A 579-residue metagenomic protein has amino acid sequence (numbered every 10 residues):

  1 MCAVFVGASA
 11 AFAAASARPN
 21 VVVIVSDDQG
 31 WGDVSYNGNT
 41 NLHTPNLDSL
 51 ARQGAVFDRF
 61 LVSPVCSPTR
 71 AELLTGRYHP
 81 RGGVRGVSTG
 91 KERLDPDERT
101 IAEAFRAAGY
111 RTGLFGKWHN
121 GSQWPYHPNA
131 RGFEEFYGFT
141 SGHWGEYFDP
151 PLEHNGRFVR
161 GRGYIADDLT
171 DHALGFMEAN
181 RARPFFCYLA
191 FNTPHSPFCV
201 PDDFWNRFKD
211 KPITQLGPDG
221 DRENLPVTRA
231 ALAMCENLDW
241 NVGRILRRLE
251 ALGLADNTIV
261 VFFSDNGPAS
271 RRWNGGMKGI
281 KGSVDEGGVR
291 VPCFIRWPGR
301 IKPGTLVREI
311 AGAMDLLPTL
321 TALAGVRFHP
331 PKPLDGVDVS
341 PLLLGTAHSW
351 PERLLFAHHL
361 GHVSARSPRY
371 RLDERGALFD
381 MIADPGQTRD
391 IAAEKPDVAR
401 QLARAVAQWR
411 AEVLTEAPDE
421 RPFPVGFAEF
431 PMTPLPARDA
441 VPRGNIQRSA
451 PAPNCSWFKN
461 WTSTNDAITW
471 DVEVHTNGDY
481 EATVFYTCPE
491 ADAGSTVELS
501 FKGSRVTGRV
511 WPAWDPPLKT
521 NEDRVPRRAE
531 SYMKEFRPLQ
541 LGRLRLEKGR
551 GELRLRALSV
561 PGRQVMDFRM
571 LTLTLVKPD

Functional and structural regions predicted by a protein language model:
M1-A3: Sec-dependent signal peptide recognition, specifically the positively charged N-region followed immediately by
V6, A10-E374, A383-Q408, E416-P418 (+1 more regions): Formylglycine-dependent sulfatase
P298, S367, M381, M570-D579: Short beta-strand-to-coil "C-cap" segments at the C-terminal boundary of structured domains/repeats, marking
L323, A399-D579: Extracytoplasmic
